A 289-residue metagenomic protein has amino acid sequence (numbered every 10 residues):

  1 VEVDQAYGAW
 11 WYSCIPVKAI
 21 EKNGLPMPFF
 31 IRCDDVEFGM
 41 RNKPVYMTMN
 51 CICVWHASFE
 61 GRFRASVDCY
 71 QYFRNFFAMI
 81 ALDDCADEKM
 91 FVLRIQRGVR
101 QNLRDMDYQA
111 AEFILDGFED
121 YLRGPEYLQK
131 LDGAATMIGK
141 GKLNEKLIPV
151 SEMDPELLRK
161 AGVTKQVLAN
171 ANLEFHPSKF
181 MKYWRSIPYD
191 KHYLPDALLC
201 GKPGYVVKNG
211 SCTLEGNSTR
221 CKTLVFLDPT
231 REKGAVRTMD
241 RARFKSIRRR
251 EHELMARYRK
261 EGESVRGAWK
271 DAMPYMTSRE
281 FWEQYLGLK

Functional and structural regions predicted by a protein language model:
E2-Y12: A recurrent flexible, glycine/aromatic-enriched loop bordering the glycosyltransferase active site that acts as
G8, K22-F38, V45-V54: Donor nucleotide-sugar recognition loop
I15: A conserved hydrophobic position in a structured secondary element of the catalytic/binding core that shapes
K18-A19: Short, well-ordered alpha-helical scaffold segment located in the soluble/lumenal catalytic or ligand-binding core
M49-S66: Active-site donor/metal-binding and catalytic loop motifs of nucleotide-sugar-dependent glycosylation enzymes
R74-K289: Terminal low-complexity segments of carbohydrate-biosynthetic enzymes
